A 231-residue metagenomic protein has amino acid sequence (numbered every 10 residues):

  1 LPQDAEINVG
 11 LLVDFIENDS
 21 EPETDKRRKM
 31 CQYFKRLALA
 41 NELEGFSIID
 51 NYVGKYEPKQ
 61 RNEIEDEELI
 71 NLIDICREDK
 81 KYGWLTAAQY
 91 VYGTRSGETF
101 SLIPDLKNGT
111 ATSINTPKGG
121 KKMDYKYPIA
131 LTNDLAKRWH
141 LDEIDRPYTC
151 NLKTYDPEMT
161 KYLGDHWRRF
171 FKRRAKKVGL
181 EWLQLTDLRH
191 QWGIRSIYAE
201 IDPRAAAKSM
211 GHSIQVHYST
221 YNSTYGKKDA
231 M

Functional and structural regions predicted by a protein language model:
L1-G10, D14-Y52, T94-G97: N-terminal DNA-binding recognition helix of tyrosine site-specific recombinases/integrases
N18-E21, D74-E78, D105-G109: Solenoid-like repeat scaffolds
T24-R28, S47-S96, F100: Basic, Lys/Arg- and aromatic-enriched nucleic-acid-binding interface segment
M30-Y33, L37-A40, L102, R174 (+2 more regions): Residues in the recognition helix of alpha-helical DNA-binding motifs
E63, T116-G120, M210-M231: Catalytic-site neighborhood detector that most strongly recognizes the C-terminal catalytic loop/helix of tyrosine
A87, V91, E98, D187-H212: C-terminal catalytic core of tyrosine-transesterase DNA break-rejoin enzymes
S101-W139: Conserved tyrosine-mediated DNA breakage-rejoining catalytic core shared by Y-recombinases
P128-E181, T186-D187, W192: Active-site/catalytic core of tyrosine-dependent DNA strand-transfer enzymes
